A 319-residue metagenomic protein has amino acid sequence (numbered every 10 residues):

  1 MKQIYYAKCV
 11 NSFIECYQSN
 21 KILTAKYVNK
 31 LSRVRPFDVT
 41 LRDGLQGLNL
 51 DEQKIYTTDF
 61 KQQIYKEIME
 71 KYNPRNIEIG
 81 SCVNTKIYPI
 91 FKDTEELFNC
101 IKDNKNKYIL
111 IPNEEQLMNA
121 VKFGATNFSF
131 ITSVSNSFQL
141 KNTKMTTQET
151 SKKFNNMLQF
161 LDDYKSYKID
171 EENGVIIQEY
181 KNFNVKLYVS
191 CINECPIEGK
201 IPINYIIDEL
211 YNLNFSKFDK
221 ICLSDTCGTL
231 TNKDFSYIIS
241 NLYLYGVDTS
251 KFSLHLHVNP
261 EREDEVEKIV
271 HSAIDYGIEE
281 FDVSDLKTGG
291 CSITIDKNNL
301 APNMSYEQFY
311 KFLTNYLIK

Functional and structural regions predicted by a protein language model:
R33-I79, F91: Conserved N-terminal beta1-alpha1 strand-loop-helix module at the mouth
F37-V39, T126-N136, K186-V189, I278-L286: Non-cysteine beta-strand/loop elements that form the S-adenosyl-L-methionine
V39-K61, N106-N113, L140-T143, C191-N204 (+1 more regions): Active-site mouth loops of central-metabolism enzymes
Y56-N76, M118-F130, I192-Y245, V270-Y276: Alpha/beta enzyme core
R75-L97, T132-M145, E194, C222-N232 (+1 more regions): Glycine-rich, proline-tolerant flexible connector loops at the mouths of alpha/beta enzymes
N76, S81-I87, I101-Y164, N184 (+1 more regions): Active-site beta->alpha loop and helix N-cap motifs at the rims of alpha/beta catalytic domains
I87-I109, T150-Y167, E179, S236-L254 (+1 more regions): Alpha-helix-loop-beta-strand connector modules within alpha/beta enzyme cores
T226-Y316: Catalytic alpha/beta core domains of metabolic enzymes, predominantly
